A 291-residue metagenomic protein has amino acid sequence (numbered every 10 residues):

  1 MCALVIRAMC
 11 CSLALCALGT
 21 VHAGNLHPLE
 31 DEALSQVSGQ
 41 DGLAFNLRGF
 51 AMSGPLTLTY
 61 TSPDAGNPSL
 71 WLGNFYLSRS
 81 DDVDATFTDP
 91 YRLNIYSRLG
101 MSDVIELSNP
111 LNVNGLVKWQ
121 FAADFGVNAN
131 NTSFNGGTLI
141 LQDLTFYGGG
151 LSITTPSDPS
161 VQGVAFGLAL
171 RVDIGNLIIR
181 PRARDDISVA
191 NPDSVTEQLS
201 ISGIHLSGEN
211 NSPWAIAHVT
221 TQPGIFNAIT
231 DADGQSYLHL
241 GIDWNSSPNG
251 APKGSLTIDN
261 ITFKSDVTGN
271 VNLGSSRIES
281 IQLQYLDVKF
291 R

Functional and structural regions predicted by a protein language model:
M1-A44: Low-complexity repetitive segments in secreted/extracellular proteins
A44-R291: Intrinsically disordered, low-complexity polar regions and short flexible loop motifs
